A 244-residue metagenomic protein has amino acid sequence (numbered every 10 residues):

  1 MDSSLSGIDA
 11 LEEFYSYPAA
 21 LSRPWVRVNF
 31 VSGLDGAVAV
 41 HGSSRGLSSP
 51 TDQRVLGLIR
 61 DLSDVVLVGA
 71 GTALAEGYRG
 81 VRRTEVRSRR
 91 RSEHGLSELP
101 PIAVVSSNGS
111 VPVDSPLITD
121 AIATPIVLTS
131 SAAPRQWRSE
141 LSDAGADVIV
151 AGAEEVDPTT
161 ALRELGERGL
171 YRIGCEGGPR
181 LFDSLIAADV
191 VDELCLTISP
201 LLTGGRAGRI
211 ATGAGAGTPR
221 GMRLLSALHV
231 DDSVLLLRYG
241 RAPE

Functional and structural regions predicted by a protein language model:
M1-E244: Enzymes that bind and transform nitrogen-containing heteroaromatic metabolites
